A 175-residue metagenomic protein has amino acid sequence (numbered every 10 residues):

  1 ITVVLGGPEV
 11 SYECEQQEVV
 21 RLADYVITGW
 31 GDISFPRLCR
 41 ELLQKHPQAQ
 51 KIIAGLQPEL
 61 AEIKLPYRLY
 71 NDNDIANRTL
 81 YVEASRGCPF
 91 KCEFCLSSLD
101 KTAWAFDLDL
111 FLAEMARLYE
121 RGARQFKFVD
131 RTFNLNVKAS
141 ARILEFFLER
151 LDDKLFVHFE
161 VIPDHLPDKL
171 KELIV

Functional and structural regions predicted by a protein language model:
I1-L60: Glycine-rich beta-alpha loop elements in corrinoid/cobalamin-binding modules across cobalamin-dependent enzymes
K64-V175: Radical SAM [4Fe-4S] cluster-binding motif and immediate context
